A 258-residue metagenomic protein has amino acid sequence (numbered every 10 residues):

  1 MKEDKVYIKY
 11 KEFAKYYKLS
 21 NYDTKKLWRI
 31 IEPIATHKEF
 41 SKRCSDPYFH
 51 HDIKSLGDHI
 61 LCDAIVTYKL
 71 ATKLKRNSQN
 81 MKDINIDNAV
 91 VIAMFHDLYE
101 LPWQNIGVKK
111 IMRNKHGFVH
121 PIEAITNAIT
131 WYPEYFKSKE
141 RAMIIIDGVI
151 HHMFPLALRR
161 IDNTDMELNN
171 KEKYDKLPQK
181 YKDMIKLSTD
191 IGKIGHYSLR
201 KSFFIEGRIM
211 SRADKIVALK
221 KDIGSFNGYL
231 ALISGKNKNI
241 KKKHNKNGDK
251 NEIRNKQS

Functional and structural regions predicted by a protein language model:
M1-S258: Metal-dependent phosphohydrolase cores
